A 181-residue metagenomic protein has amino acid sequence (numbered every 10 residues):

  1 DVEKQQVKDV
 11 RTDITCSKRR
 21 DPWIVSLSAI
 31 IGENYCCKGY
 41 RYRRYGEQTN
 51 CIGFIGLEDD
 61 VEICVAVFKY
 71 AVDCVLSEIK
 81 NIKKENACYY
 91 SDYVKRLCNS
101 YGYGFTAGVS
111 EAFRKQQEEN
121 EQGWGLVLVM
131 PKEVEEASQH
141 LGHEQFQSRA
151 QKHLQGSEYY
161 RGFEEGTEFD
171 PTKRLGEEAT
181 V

Functional and structural regions predicted by a protein language model:
E3-V181: Extended, helix-rich structural scaffolds rather than catalytic motifs
